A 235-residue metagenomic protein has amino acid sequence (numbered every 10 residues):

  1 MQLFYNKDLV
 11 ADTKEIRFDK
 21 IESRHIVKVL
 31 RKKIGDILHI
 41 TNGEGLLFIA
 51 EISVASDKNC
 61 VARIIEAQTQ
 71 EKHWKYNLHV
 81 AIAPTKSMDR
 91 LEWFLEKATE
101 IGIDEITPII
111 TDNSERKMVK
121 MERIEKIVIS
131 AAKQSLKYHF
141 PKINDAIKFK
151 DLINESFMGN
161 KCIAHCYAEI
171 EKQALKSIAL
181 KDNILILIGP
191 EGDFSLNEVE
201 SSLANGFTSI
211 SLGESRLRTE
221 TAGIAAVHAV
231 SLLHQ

Functional and structural regions predicted by a protein language model:
M1-T69, E122: N-terminal positively charged helical leader segments and presequences
A67, T111-S114, E214-S215: Short, ordered loop/turn segments at secondary-structure junctions
E71-C162: RNA substrate-binding interface of SAM-dependent RNA methyltransferases
L152-F157, Q173-A179: Short amphipathic alpha-helix with an adjacent loop that forms part of the alpha/beta core around
Y167, E191-G192, E214-L217: Short, acidic/turn-prone active-site loops that include or flank metal/cofactor- and phosphate-binding residues
N183-S201: A C-terminal functional module that forms or caps the active site or interfaces directly with catalytic machinery
L196-Q235: Structured adenosyl-cofactor binding patch, chiefly the S-adenosyl-L-methionine
